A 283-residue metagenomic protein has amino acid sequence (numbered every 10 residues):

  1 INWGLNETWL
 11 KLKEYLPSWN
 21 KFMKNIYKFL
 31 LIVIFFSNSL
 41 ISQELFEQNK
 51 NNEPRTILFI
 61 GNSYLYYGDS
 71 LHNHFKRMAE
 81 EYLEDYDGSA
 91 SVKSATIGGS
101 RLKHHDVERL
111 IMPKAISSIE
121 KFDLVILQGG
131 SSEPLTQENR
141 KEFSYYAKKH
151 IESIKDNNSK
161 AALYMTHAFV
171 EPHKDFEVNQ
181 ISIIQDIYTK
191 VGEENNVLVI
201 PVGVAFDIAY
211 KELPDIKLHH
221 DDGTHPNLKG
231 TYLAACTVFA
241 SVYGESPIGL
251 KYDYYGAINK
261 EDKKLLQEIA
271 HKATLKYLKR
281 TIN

Functional and structural regions predicted by a protein language model:
K24-I32: Sec-dependent signal peptide recognition, specifically the positively charged N-region followed immediately by
V33-L40: Hydrophobic h-region of N-terminal signal peptides that target proteins for export in Gram-negative bacteria
T56-L58, L65-Y145: Conserved SGNH/GDSL esterase-like catalytic core that processes O-acyl groups on lipids and polysaccharides
I60-G61, Y164: Short hydrophobic segments within beta-strands
K114-L228, A240, G249: Alpha-helical cap/lid subdomain in secreted, periplasmic, or secretory-pathway luminal O-acyl-processing enzymes
H225, A235-N283: Conserved catalytic region of serine esterases and O-acyltransferases that act on ester linkages in lipids
